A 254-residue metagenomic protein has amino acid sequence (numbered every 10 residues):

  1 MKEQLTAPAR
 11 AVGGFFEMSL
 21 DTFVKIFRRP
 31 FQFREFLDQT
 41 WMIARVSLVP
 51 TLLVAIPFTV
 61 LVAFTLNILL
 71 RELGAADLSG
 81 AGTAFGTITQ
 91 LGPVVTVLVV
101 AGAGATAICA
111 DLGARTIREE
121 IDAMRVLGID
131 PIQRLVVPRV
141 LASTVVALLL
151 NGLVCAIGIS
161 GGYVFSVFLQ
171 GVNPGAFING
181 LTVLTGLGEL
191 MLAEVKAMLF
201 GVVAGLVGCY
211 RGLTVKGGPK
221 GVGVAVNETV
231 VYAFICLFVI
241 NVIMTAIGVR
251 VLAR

Functional and structural regions predicted by a protein language model:
M1-F36, R211-K216: Short, membrane-interfacial amphipathic segments enriched in basic
F27-L53, V231-F234: Membrane-interface helix starts
I43-V95, V99: Active-site cofactor/substrate anionic-group-binding motifs, chiefly glycine- and Lys/Arg-rich phosphate-binding loops
V46-T59, P93-G102, A142-Y163, L192-G205 (+2 more regions): Hydrophobic alpha-helical transmembrane segments in multi-pass membrane proteins
T65-T89, A156-M198, V202, L206-V226 (+1 more regions): Membrane-interfacial helix-loop-helix connectors in multipass membrane proteins
S79-D122, L150, A204-V207: Hydrophobic alpha-helical transmembrane segments of multi-pass membrane transport proteins
L112-V137, P219-V222: Short cytoplasmic-facing helical segments at TM-TM junctions of multi-pass membrane proteins
D130-N151, A225, T229: Start (N-cap) of specific transmembrane helices in multi-pass transporter permeases
